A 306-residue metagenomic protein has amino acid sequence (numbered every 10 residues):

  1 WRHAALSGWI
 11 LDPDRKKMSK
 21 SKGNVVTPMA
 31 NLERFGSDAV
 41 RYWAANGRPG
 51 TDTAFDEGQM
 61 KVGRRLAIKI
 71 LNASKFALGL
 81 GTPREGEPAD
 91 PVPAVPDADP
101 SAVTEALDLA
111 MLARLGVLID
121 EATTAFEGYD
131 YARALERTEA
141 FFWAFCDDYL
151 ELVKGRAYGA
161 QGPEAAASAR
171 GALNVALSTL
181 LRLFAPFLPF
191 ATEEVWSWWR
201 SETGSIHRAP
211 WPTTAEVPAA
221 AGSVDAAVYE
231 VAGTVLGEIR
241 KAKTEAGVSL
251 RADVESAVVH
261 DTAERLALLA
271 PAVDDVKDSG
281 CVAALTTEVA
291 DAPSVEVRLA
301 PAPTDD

Functional and structural regions predicted by a protein language model:
W1-T27, L32-R34, A54-D306: Feature 926 captures the class I aminoacyl-tRNA synthetase adenylation module centered on the KMSKS loop
N31-A45: Aromatic-rich carbohydrate-recognition surfaces in CAZymes
A45-N46, L118: A glycine-rich, basic-preceded beta-loop-alpha segment at the flavin cofactor/substrate interface of flavin-utilizing
N46-G47, W199: Alpha-helix boundary/capping residues
